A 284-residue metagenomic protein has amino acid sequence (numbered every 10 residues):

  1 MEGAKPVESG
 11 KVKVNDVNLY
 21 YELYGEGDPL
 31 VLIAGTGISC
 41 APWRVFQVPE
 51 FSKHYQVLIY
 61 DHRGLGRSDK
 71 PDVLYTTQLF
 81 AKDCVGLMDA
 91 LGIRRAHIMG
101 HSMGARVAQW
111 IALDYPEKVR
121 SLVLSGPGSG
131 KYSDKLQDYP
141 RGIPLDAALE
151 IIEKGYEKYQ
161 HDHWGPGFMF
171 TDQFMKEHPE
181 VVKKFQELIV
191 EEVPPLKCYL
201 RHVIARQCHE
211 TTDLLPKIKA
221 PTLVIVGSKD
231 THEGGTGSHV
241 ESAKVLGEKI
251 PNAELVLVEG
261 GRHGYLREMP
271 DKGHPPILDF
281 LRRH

Functional and structural regions predicted by a protein language model:
V14-D69: Conserved HGGG/HGGXW glycine-rich cap/lid loop of the alpha/beta-hydrolase fold
L58-M99: Active-site loop/oxyanion-hole signature of alpha/beta-hydrolase fold enzymes
G100, G104, A108: Gly/Ala-rich beta-loop-alpha elbow adjacent to hydrolase catalytic centers
L113, R120-K154: Flexible "cap/lid" loop of the alpha/beta hydrolase fold
K158-H209, D213-L214: Conserved alpha/beta-hydrolase catalytic His-Asp/Glu region
I218, V224-V226: Short beta-strand/loop motif that positions the catalytic acidic residue of the alpha/beta-hydrolase fold
K229-S238: Acidic catalytic loop of the alpha/beta-hydrolase fold
V258-P270, H274: Catalytic histidine-centered segment of alpha/beta-hydrolase-like enzymes
